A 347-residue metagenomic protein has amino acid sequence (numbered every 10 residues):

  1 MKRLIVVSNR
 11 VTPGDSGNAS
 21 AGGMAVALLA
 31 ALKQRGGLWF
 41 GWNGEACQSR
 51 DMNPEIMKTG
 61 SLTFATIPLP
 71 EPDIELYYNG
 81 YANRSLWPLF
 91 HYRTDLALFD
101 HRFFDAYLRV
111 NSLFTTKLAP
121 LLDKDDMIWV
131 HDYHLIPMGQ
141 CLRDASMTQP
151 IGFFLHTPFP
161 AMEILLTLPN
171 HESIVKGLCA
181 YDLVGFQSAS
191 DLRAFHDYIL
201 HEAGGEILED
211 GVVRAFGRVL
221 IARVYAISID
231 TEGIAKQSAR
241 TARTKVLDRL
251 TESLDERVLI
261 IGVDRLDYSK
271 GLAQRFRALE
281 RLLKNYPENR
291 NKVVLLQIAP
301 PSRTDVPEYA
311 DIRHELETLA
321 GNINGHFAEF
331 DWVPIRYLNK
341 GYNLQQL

Functional and structural regions predicted by a protein language model:
M1-L347: Catalytic cores of carbohydrate-active enzymes across secretory and cytosolic contexts
